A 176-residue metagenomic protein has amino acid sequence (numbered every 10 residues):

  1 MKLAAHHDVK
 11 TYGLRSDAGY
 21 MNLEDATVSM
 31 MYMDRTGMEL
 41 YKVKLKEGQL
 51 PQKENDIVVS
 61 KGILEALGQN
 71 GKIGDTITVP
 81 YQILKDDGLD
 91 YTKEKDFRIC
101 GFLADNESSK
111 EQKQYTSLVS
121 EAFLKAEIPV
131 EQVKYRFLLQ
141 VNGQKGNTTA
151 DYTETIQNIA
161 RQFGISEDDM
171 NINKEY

Functional and structural regions predicted by a protein language model:
M1-Y176: Basic-flanked hydrophobic alpha-helices used for secretion and membrane insertion
